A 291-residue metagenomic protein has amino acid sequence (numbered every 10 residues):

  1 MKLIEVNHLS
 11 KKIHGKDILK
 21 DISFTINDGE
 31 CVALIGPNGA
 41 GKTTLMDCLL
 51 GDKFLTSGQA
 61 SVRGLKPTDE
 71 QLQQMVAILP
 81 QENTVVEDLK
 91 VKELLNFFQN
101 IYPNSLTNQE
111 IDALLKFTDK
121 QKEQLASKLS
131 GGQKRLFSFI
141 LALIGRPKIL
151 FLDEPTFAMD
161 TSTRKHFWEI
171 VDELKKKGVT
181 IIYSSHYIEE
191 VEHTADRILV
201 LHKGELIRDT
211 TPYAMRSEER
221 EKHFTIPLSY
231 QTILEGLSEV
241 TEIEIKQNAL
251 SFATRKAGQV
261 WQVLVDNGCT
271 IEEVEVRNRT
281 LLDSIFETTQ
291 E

Functional and structural regions predicted by a protein language model:
I35-P37: The feature captures the beta-strand-to-loop junction immediately N-terminal to the Walker
G51, G58-L72: Conserved ABC transporter NBD signature motif
N108-K128: Conserved ABC nucleotide-binding domain
L150-E154: Catalytic Walker B motif of ABC-type/P-loop ATPase nucleotide-binding domains
W168-S251: ABC transporter nucleotide-binding domain
E221-E291: Short, charged/small-residue-rich alpha-helical element at the C-terminal edge of ABC transporter nucleotide-binding
